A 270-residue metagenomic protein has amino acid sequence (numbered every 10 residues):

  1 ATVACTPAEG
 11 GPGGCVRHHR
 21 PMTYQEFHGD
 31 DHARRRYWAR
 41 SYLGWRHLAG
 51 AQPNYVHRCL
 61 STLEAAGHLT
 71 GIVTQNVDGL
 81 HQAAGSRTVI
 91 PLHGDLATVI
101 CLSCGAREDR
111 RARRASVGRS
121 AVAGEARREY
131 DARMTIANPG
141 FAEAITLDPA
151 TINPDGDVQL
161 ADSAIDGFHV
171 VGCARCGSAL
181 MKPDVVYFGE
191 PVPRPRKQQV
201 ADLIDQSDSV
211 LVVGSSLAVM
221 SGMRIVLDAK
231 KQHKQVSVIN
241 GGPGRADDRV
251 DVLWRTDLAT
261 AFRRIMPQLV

Functional and structural regions predicted by a protein language model:
A1-V270: Conserved catalytic core of sirtuin-type NAD+-dependent deacylases
